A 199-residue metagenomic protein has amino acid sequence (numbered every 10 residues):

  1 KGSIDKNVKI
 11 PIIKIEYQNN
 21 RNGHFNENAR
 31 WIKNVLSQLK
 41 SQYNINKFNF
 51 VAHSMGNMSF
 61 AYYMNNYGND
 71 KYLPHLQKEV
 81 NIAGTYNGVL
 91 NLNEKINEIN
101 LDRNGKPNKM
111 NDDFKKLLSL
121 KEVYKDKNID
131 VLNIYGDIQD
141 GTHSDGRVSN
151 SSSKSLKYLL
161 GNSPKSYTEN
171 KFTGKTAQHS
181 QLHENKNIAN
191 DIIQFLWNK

Functional and structural regions predicted by a protein language model:
K1-V51, M55-K199: Lipid deacylating catalytic domains
